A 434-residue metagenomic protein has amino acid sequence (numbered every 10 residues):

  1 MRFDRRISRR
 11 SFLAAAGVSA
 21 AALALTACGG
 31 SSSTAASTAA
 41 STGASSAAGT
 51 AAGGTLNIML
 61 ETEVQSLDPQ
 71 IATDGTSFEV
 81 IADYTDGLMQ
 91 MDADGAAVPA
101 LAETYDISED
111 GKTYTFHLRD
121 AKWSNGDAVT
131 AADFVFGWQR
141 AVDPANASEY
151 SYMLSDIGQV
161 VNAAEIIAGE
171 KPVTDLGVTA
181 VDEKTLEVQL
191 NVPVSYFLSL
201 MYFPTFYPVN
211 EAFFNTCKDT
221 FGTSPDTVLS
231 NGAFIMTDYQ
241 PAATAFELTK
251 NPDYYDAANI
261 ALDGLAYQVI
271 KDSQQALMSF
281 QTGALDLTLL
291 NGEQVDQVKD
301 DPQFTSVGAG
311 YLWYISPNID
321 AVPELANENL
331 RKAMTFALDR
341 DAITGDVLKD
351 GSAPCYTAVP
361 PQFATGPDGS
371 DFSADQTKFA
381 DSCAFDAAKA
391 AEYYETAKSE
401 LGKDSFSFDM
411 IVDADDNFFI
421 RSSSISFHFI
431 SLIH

Functional and structural regions predicted by a protein language model:
C28-T42: Bacterial lipoprotein signal-peptidase II cleavage site
M59-E109, L229: N-terminal lobe/hinge region of extracytoplasmic solute-binding protein
E103-M153, E187, E324: Aromatic- and charge-enriched surface segment that lines or borders ligand/interaction sites
D133-V135, V142, N146-A212: Surface-exposed binding/hinge segments that line and control ligand-binding clefts or catalytic entry sites
K184, L190-I260, G264: Gly/Pro-rich hinge or "lid" segments in bacterial periplasmic/extracellular proteins
V228, P252-V298: Ligand-site clamp/hinge motif
T249-D253, A309-A333, A337, D346-V347: A bilobed periplasmic-binding-protein/Venus flytrap-type ligand-binding module shared by bacterial periplasmic
E328-H428: Append "and occasionally in soluble cytosolic enzymes with long acidic Gly/Pro-rich linkers
